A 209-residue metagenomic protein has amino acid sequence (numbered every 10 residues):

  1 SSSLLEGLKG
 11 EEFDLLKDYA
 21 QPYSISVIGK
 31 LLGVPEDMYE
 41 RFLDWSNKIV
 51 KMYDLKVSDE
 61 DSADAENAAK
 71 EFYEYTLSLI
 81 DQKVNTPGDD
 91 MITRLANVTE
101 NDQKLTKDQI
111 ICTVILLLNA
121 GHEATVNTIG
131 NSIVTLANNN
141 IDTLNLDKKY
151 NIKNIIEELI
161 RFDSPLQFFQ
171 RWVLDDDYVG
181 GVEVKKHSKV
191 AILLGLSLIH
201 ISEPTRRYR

Functional and structural regions predicted by a protein language model:
L4, N47-Q103: Cytochrome P450 catalytic core segment centered on helix I
K9-S26, V57-E74, N154: Cytochrome P450
M91-L116, W172, D176: Short catalytic-site patches enriched in acidic/histidine residues that coordinate or position cofactors/metals
I111-L116, H122-L144: Cytochrome P450 catalytic-core helices
D147-V182, I192: Conserved cytochrome P450 K-helix E-x-x-R motif and the immediately C-terminal K′/meander segment
I199-R209: Single conserved hydrophobic/aromatic residue that forms the stacking wall/gate of nucleotide- or nucleobase-binding
